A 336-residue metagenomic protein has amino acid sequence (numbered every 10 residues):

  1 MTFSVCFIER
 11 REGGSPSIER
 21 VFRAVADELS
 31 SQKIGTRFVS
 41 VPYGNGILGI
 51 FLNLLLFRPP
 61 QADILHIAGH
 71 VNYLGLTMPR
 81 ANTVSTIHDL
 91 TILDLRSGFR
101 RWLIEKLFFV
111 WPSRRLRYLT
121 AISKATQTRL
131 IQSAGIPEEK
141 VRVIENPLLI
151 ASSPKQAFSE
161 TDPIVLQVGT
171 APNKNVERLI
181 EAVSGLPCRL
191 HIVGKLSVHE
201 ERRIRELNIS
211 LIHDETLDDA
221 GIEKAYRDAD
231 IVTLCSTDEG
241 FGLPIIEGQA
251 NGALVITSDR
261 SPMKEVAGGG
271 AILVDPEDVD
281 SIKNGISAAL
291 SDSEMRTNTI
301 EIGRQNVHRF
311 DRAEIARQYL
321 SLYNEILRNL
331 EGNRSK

Functional and structural regions predicted by a protein language model:
F3-G75: Active-site donor-binding segments of glycosyltransferases and PAPS-dependent sulfotransferases
F99-L119: Membrane-proximal helix-turn-helix segments that form the acceptor-binding/catalytic region of lipid-linked
F158-K174, I180-G185, H191: Conserved donor-binding/catalytic core segment of Leloir-type glycosyltransferases
G194, E200-E223: Nucleotide-activated donor-binding/catalytic signature segment of Leloir-type glycosyltransferases, i.e., the conserved
C235-T237: Aromatic "clamp/platform" in nucleotide-sugar-dependent glycosyltransferases that forms part of the donor/acceptor
I245, A253-T257: Short hydrophobic beta-strand element within catalytic cores of glycosyltransferases and related nucleotide-activated
S258, I272-D280, S287-E294: Conserved acidic donor-binding segment of nucleotide-sugar-dependent glycosyltransferases
M295-R309, Q318-S321: A short, well-ordered alpha-helix in the C-terminal region of glycosyltransferases
